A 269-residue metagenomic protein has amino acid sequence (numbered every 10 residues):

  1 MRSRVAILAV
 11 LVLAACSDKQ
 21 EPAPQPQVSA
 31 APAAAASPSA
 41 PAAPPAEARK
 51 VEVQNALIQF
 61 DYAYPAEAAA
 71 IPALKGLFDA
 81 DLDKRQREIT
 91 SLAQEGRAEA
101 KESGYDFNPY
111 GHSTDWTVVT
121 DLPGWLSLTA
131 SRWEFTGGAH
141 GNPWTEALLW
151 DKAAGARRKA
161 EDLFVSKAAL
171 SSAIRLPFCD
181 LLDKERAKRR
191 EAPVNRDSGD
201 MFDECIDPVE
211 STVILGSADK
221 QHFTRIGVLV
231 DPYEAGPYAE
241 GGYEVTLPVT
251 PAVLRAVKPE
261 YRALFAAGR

Functional and structural regions predicted by a protein language model:
R2-A9: Sec-dependent signal peptide recognition, specifically the positively charged N-region followed immediately by
V12-A15: C-terminal motif of bacterial Sec signal peptides marking the signal peptidase cleavage site
S17-R269: Compositionally biased intrinsically disordered regions enriched in Thr/Gly
